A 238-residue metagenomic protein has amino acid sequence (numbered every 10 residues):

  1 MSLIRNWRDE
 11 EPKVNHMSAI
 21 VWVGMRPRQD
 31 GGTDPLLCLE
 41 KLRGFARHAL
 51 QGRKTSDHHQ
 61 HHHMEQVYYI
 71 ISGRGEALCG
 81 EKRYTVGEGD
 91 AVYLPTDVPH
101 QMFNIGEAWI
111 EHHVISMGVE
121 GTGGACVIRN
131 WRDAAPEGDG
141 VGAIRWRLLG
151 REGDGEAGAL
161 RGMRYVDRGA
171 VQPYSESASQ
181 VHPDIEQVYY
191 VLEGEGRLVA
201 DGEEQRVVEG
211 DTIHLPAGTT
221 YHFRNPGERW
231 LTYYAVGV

Functional and structural regions predicted by a protein language model:
M1-K41, V119-R164, A178: A short, N-terminal "cap"/entry segment at the start of jelly-roll beta-barrel domains of the cupin/DSBH fold
R26-D34, G44-H61, R151-D154, Y165-P183: Conserved short histidine dyad/triad with adjacent acidic residue
R47-Q51, Q60-A77, G169-Q172, V181-L198: Short, conserved beta-strand element in jelly-roll/cupin
S56-H59, A77-L78, L94, H100-G106 (+4 more regions): Short beta-strand His + acidic residue motifs that chelate non-heme Fe in jelly-roll/DSBH and cupin folds
R74-E76, R83, P99, W109 (+4 more regions): Structural motif
E81-T96, G202-A217: Short acidic-glycine-tyrosine-enriched beta hairpin
T96-T122, A217-V238: Ligand-binding loop in jelly-roll beta-barrel domains
